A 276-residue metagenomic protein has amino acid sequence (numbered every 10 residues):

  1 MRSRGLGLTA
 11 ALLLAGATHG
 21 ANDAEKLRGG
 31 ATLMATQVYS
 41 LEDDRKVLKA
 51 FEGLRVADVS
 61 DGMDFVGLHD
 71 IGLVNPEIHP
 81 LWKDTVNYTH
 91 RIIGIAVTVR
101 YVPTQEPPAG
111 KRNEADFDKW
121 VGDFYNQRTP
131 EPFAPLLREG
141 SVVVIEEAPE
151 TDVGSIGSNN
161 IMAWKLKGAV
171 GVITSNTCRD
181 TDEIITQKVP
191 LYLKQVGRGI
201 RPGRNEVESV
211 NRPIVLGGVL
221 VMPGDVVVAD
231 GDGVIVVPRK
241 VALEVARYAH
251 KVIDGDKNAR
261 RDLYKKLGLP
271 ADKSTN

Functional and structural regions predicted by a protein language model:
M1-G7: Bacterial N-terminal signal peptides that target proteins for export
G7-G16: Bacterial N-terminal signal peptides
T18-A21: Boundary at the C-terminal end of the N-terminal hydrophobic targeting segment
S40-V121: N-terminal low-complexity or amphipathic/hydrophobic leaders
G72-N75, Y101, V144-E146, G154 (+3 more regions): General beta-strand structural signal in soluble alpha/beta enzymes
Y125, E131-S175: Extracellular/luminal Protease-associated
I161-G199: Ligand/cofactor pocket segment of small-molecule handling proteins
K194-D272: Acidic, glycine-rich flexible loop/linker segments
